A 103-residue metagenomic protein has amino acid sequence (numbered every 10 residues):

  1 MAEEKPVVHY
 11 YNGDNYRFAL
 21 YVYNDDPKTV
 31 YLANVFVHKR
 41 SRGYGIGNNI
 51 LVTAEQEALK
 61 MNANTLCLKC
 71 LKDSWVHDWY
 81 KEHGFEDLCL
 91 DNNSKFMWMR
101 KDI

Functional and structural regions predicted by a protein language model:
M1-A33, H38, E57, L90-S94: Acetyl-CoA-dependent GNAT
V37, G43-Q56, E82: Conserved acetyl-CoA-binding loop-helix of GNAT-fold acetyltransferases
A58-L71: Conserved GNAT acetyl-CoA-binding A-motif
L68-H77, N92-F96: Conserved beta-strand-loop-alpha-helix junction that forms the acyl-donor binding cleft
K81-L90: Conserved acetyl-CoA-binding loop of GNAT-fold acetyltransferases
M99-I103: Short beta-strand-to-coil "C-cap" segments at the C-terminal boundary of structured domains/repeats, marking
